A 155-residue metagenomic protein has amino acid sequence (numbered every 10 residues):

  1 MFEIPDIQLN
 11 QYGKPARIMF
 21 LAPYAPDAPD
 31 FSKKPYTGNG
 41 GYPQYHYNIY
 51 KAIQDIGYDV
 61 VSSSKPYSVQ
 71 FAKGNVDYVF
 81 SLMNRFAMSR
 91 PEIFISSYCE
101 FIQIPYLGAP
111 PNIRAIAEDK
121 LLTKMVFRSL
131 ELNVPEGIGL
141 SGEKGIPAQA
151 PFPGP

Functional and structural regions predicted by a protein language model:
M1-Q11, A28: Hydrophobic targeting/anchoring helices
I7, K14-L21, V60, R114-P155: Active-site nucleotide/adenylate-binding loops and adjacent lid/helix of ATP-dependent enzymes
D27-Y45: Glycine- and acidic-residue-enriched helix-capping/strand-helix junction motifs
F31-P35, D77-E118, N133-E136: A short, GP-enriched loop/loop-strand-helix hinge that lies immediately N-terminal to, or at the N-terminal rim
Y36-N39, N48-Y58: A short, Lys/Arg-enriched amphipathic alpha-helix followed by its capping loop at the start of a domain
Q54-Q70: A short, well-structured beta->alpha microelement
Y67-V76, I146-P151: Short amphipathic alpha-helix with an adjacent loop that forms part of the alpha/beta core around
